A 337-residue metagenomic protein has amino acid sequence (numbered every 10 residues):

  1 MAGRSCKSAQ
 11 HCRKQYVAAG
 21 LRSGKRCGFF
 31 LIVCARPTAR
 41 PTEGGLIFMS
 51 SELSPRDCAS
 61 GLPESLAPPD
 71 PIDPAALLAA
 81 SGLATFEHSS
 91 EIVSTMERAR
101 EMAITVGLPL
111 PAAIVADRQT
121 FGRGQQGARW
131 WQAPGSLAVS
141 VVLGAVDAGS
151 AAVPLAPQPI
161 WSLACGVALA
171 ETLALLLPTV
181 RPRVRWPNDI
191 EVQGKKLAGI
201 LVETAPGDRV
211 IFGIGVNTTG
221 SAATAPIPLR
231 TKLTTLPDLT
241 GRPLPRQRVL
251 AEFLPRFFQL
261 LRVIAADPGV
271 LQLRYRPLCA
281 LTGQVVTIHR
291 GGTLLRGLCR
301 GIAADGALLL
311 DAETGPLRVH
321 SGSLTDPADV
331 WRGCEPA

Functional and structural regions predicted by a protein language model:
G3, G20, G24, G28 (+2 more regions): Residue-identity detector for glycine
K7-S8, A19-G24, T38-R40: N-terminal polybasic/positive-inside topogenic patches
Y16, F29-F30, F48: Aromatic (phenylalanine/tyrosine) cluster motif
G45-P178, G333-A337: N-terminal lobe of the biotin/lipoate ligase/transferase fold
S50-P69, D147-P182, V192-A337: Long, positively charged amphipathic alpha-helical accessory segments at protein N-termini or as interdomain linkers
T95, G122, V139, D189 (+3 more regions): Residue-level signal for inorganic ion chemistry
